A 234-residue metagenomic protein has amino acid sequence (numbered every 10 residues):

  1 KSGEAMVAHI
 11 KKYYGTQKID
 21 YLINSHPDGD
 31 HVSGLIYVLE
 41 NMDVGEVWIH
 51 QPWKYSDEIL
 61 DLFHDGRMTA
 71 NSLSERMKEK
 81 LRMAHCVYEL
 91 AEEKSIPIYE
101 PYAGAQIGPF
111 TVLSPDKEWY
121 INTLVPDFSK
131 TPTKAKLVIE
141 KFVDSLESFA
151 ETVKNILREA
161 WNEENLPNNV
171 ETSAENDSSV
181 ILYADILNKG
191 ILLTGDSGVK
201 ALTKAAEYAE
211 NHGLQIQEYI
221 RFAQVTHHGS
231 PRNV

Functional and structural regions predicted by a protein language model:
K1, P27, Q51-P52, P115-K117 (+2 more regions): Active-site metal-binding loops of divalent metal-dependent hydrolases
K1-I23, Y37, T123-F128, S197-I216: Pre-active-site segment of Zn-dependent metallo-hydrolases
K18-Y21, E46, K189-I191, R221-F222: Structural motif
I19-D30, A223-H227: Metallo-beta-lactamase
H31, S56, R232: Short glycine-rich, flexible loops that bind phosphorylated cofactors or substrates
E40-G190: Flexible, acidic/histidine-containing loops and adjacent segments that form or flank the divalent-metal
G190-V234: Extended hydrophobic/aromatic segments used for targeting, binding, or gating
